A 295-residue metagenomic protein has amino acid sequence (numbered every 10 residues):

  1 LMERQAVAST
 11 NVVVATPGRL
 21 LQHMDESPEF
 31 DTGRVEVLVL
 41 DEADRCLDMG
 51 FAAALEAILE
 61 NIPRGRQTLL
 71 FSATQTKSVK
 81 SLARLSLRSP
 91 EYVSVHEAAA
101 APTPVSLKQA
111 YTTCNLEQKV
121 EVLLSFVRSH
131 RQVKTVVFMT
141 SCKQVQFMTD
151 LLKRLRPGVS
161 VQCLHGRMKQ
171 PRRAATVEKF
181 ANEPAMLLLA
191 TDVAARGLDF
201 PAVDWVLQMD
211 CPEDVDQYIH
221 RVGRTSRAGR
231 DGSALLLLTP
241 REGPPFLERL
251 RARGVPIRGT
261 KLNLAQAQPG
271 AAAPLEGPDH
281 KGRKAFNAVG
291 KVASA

Functional and structural regions predicted by a protein language model:
L1-A295: Conserved helicase RecA-like core
